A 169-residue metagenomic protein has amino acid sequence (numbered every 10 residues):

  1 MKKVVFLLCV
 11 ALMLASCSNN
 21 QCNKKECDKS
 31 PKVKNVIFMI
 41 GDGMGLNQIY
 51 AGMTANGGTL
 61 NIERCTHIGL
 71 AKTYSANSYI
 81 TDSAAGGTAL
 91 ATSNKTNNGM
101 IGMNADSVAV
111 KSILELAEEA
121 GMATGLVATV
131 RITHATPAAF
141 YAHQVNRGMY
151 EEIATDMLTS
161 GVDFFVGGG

Functional and structural regions predicted by a protein language model:
M1-V4: Positively charged n-region of N-terminal signal peptides that target proteins for export
F6-V10: Sec-dependent N-terminal signal peptides
L14-S16: C-terminal motif of bacterial Sec signal peptides marking the signal peptidase cleavage site
N19, N23-G169: N-terminal catalytic scaffold of extracellular/periplasmic and nuclease hydrolases that process anionic headgroups
